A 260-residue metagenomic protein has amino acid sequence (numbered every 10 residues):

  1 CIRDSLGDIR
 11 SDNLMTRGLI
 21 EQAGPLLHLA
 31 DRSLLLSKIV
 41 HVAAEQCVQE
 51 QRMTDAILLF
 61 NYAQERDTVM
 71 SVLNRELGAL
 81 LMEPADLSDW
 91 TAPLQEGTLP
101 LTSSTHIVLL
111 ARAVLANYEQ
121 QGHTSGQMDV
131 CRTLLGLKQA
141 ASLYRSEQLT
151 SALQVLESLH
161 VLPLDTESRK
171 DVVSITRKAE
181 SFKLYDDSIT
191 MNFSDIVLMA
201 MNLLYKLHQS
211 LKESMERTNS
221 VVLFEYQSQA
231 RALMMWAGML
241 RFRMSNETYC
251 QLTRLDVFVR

Functional and structural regions predicted by a protein language model:
I2-R260: Extended alpha-helical solenoid/arm regions of large eukaryotic scaffolding proteins
